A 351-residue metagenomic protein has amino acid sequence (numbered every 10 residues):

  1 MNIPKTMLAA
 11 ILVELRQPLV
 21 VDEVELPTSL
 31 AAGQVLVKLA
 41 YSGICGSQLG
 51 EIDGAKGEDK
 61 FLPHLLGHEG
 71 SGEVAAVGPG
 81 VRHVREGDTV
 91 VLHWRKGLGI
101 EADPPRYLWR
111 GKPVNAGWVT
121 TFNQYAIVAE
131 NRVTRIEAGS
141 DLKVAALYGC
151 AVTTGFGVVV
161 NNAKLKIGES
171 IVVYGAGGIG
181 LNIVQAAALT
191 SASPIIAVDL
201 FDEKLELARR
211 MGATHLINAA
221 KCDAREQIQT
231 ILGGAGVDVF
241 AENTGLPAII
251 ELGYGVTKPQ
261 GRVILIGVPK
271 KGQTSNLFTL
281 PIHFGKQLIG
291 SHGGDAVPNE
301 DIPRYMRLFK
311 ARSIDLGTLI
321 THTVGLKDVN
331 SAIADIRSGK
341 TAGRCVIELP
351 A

Functional and structural regions predicted by a protein language model:
M1-M7, E251-G255, P259, N299-A351: C-terminal hydrophobic helical "lid"/dimerization subdomain of Rossmann-like NAD(P)H-dependent oxidoreductases
P27-S42, A55-G99, R135-S140: Glycine-rich beta-strand-centered segment in the early N-terminal region that forms part of a ligand/cofactor-binding
E69-S71, T89, Y125, S170 (+2 more regions): Residue-level marker of beta-strand positions
K96-Y174: NAD(P)H dinucleotide-binding glycine-rich loop of Rossmann-like/cofactor-binding domains, especially the beta1-alpha1
A138-C222, E226: Mid-domain Rossmann-like dinucleotide-binding core that forms the NAD(H)/NADP(H) cofactor-binding site
R210, P247-I314, L349-A351: Glycine-rich phosphate-binding loop and adjacent beta-alpha segment of Rossmann(oid) nucleotide-cofactor-binding
